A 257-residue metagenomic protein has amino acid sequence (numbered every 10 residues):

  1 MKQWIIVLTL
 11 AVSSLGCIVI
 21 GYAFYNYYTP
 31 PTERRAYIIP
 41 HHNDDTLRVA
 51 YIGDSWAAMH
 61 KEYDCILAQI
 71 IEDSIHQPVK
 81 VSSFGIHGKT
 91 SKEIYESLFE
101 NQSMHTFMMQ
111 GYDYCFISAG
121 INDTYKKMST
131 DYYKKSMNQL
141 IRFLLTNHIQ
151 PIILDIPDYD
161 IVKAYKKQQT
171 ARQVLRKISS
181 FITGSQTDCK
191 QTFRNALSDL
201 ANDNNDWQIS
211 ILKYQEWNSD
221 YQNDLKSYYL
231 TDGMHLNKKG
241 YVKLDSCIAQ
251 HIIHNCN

Functional and structural regions predicted by a protein language model:
M1-I52, W56-K61, E72-P78, M109-G111 (+4 more regions): N-terminal secretory targeting modules
N43-Y51, W56-K135: Conserved SGNH/GDSL esterase-like catalytic core that processes O-acyl groups on lipids and polysaccharides
Y51, S55-A57, N122-T130, I141 (+2 more regions): Second-shell loop/turn segments in exported
Y63-D64, Y95-E96, K163-K167, Y221-K226: Short aromatic-enriched loop/helix-cap "lid" or pocket-rim segments at secondary-structure transitions that line
I94, S103, S198, K226-N257: Histidine-centered active-site loop/cap adjacent to the catalytic His in serine esterases/O-acetyl transfer systems
G111-G120, K134-M137, L144-L145, Q150-L154 (+2 more regions): Conserved, well-ordered alpha-helix/loop/beta-strand core segments that scaffold catalytic motifs
Q150-V174, Q215-Y221: A structural motif
K163-K213: Substrate-gating cap/lid alpha-helix
